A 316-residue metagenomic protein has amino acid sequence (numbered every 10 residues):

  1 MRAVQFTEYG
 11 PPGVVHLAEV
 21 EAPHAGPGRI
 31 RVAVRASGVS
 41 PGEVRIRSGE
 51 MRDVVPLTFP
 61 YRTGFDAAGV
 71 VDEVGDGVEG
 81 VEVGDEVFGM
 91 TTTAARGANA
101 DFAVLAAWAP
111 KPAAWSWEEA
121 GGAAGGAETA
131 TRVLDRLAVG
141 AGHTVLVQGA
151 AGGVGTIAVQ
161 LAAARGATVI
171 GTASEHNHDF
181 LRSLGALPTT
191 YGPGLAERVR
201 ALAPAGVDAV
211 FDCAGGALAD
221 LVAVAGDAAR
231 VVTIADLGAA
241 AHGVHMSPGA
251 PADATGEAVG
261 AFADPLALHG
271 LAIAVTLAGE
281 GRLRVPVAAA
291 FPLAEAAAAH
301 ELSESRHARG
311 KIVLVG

Functional and structural regions predicted by a protein language model:
P11-V14, V20-A68: N-terminal glycine-rich beta->alpha transition that marks the start or flank of a dinucleotide-binding site
R31, G38, A68, F88-G89 (+4 more regions): Hydrophobic beta-strand signal
R45, P56, G80, F88-G149: NAD(P)H dinucleotide-binding glycine-rich loop of Rossmann-like/cofactor-binding domains, especially the beta1-alpha1
A68-T92: A glycine-/small-residue-rich N-terminal strand-loop-strand element that serves as the cofactor-binding glycine loop
A123-G192: Mid-domain Rossmann-like dinucleotide-binding core that forms the NAD(H)/NADP(H) cofactor-binding site
G194-A205: Short amphipathic alpha-helix with an adjacent loop that forms part of the alpha/beta core around
G216-R282, G316: Glycine-rich phosphate-binding loop and adjacent beta-alpha segment of Rossmann(oid) nucleotide-cofactor-binding
A267-G316: C-terminal hydrophobic helical "lid"/dimerization subdomain of Rossmann-like NAD(P)H-dependent oxidoreductases
